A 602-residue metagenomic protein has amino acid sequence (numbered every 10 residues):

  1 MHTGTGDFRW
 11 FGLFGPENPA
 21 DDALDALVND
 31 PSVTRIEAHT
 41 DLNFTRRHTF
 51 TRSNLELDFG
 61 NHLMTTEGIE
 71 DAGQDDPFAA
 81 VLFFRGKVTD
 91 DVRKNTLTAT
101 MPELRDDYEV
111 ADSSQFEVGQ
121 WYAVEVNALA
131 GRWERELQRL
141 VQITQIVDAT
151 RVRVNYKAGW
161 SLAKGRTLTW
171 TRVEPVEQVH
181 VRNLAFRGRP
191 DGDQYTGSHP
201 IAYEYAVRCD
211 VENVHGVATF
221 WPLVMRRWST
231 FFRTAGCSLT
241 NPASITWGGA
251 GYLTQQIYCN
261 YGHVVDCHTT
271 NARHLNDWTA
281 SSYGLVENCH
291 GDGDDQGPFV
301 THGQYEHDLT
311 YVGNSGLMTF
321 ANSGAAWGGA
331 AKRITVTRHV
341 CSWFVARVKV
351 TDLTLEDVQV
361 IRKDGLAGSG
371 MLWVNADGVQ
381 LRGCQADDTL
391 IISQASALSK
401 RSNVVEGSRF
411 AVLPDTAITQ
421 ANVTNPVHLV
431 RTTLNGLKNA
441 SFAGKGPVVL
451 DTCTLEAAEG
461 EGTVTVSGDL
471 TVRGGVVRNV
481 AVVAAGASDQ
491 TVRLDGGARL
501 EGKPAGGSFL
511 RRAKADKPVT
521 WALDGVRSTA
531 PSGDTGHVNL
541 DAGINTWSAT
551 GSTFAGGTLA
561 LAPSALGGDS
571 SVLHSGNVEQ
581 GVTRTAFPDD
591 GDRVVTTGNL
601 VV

Functional and structural regions predicted by a protein language model:
R9-H39, N43, A111-G119: Acidic Gly/Asp/Thr-rich repetitive segments characteristic of extracellular carbohydrate-active and adhesion proteins
D25, S32-F78, V126-R139, Y156-K164 (+2 more regions): N-terminal extracellular ligand-recognition/capping segment immediately after the signal peptide
R46-H48, T66-E70, P190-H199, T219-M225 (+16 more regions): Short glycine/acidic-rich loop motifs that flank beta-strands on beta-rich extracellular proteins
E56-G60, V179-R182, C209-V214, F231-G236 (+15 more regions): All-beta strand scaffolds that present successive hydrophobic residues in beta-strands
M64-A149, R153-N155: Autoprocessing Asn-cyclization modules and mimics
I69-R93, V154, G159-L162, R182-H199 (+2 more regions): Acidic/polar low-complexity surface segments
Q120-V147, R182-L285, H290: Right-handed parallel beta-helix
R151-W170, A206: Short solvent-exposed strand/turn elements
